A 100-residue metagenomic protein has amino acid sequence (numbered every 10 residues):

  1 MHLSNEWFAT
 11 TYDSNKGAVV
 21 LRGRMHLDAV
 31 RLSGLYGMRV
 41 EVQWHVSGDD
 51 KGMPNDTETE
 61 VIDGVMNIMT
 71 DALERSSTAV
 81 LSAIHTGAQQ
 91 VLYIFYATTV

Functional and structural regions predicted by a protein language model:
M1-S82, G87-Q89, T98: Charge-rich, low-complexity segments
L92: Beta-strand-rich binding-surface signature of beta-sandwich/beta-barrel folds used to engage anionic ligands
